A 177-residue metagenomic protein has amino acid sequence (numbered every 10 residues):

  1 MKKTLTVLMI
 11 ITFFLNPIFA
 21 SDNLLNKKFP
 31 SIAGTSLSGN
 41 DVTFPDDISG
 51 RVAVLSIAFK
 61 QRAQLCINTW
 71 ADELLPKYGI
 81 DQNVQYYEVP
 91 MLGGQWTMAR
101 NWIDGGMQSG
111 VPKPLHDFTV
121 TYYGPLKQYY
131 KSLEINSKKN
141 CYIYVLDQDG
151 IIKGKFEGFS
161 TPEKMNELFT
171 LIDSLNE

Functional and structural regions predicted by a protein language model:
T4-F14: Sec-dependent N-terminal signal peptides
N16-D22: Sec/Tat signal peptide C-region and signal peptidase I cleavage site
A33-V52: A short beta-strand-turn-helix
D46-I67, Y86: Short active-site neighborhood of thiol/selenol oxidoreductases, capturing the structured segment around
Q61-A63, L92-W96, L126-Q128, I152 (+1 more regions): Solvent-exposed loop/turn segments at secondary-structure junctions within structured extracellular/periplasmic domains
A63-P112: Structural microenvironment flanking redox-active thiols in thiol-disulfide oxidoreductases
Y87-V89, W102-S137: Short, internal strand/loop/helix patches that form the active-site neighborhood or redox-interaction surface
Y130-K131, K139-E177: Thiol-/selenol-based redox modules, centered on thioredoxin-like and closely related oxidoreductase domains
